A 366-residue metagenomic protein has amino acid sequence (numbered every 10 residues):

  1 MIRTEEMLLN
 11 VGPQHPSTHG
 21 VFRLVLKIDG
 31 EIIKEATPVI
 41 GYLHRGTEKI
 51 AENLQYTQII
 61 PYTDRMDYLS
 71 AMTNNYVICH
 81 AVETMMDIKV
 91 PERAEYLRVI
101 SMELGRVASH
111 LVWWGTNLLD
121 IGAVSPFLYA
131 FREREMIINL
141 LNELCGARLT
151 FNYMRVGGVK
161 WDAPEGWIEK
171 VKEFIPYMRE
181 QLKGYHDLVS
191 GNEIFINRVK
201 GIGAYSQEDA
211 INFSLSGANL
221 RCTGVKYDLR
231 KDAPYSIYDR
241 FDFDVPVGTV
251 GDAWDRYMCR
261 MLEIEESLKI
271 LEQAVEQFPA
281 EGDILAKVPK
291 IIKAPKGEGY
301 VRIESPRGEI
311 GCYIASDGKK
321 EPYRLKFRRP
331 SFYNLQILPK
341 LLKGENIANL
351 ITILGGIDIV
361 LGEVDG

Functional and structural regions predicted by a protein language model:
I2-R23, K27-R324, R328-G366: Active-site bordering "gate/hinge" segments that shape substrate access to catalytic or cofactor-binding pockets
